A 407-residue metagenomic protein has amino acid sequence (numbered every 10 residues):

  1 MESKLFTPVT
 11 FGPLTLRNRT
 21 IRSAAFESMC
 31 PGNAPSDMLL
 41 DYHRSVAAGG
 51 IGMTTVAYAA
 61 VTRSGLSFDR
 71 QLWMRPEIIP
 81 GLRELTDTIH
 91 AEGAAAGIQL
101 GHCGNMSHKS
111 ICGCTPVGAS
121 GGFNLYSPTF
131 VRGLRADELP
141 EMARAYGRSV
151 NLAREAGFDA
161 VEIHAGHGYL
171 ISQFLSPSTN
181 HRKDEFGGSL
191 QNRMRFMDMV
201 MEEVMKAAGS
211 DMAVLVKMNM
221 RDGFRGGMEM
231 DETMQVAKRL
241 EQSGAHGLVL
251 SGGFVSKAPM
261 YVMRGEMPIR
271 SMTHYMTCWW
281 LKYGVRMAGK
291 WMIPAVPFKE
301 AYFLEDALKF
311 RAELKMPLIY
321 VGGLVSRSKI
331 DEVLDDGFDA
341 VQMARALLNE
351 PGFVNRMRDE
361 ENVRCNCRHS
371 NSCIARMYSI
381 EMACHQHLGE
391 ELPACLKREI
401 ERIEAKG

Functional and structural regions predicted by a protein language model:
M1-G407: Flavin-dependent oxidoreductase catalytic cores
